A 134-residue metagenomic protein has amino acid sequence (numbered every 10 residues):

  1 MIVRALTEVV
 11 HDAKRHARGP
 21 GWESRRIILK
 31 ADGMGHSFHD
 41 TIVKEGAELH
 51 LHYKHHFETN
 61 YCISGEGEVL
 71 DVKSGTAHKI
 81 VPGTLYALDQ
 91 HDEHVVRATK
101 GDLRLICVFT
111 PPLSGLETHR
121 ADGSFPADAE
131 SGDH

Functional and structural regions predicted by a protein language model:
M1-G35, T118-H134: A short, N-terminal "cap"/entry segment at the start of jelly-roll beta-barrel domains of the cupin/DSBH fold
W22, S37-K54: Conserved short histidine dyad/triad with adjacent acidic residue
D32-M34, S74, G101-D102: Short strand-connecting beta-turns/loops that link adjacent beta-strands
D40, Y53, D71-K73, A98 (+1 more regions): Residue-level recognition of conserved beta-strand positions in structured domain cores
T41, N60, Y86: Conserved GNAT-family N-acetyltransferase fold
K54, T59-P82, D92: A short beta-strand-loop-beta hairpin characteristic of the jelly-roll/cupin
E68, P82-T84, Q90-L116: Ligand-binding loop in jelly-roll beta-barrel domains
